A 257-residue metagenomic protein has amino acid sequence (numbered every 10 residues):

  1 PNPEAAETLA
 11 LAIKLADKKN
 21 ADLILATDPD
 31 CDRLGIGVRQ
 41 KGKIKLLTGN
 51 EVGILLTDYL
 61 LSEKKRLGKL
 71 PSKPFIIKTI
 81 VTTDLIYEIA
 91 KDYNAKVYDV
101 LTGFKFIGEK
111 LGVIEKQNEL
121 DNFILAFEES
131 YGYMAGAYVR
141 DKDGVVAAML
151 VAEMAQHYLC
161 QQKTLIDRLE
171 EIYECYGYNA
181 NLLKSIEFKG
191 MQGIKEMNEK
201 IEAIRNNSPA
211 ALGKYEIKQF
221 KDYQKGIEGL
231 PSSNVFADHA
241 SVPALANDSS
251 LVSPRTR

Functional and structural regions predicted by a protein language model:
P1-R33: N-terminal small/polar loop signature for handling phosphorylated ligands or for N-terminal nucleophile
E7-L11, L56, F106: Well-ordered alpha-helical segments embedded in enzymatic catalytic cores
D17, A21-L23, K43, E63-R257: Phosphate-binding and adjacent anionic-ligand microenvironments
D28-D30, G37, S130: Anionic group-transfer/hydrolysis microenvironments
D32-E51, I86: Short Gly/Thr/Asp-enriched flexible loops that form oxyanion-binding sites at enzyme active sites
R33, G53-L55, F104-G108: Short gly/pro/ser/thr-enriched loop/turn and capping motifs at secondary-structure boundaries
T48-L61: Catalytic or ion-translocation cores adjacent to nucleophile or general acid/base/metal-coordination motifs in diverse
